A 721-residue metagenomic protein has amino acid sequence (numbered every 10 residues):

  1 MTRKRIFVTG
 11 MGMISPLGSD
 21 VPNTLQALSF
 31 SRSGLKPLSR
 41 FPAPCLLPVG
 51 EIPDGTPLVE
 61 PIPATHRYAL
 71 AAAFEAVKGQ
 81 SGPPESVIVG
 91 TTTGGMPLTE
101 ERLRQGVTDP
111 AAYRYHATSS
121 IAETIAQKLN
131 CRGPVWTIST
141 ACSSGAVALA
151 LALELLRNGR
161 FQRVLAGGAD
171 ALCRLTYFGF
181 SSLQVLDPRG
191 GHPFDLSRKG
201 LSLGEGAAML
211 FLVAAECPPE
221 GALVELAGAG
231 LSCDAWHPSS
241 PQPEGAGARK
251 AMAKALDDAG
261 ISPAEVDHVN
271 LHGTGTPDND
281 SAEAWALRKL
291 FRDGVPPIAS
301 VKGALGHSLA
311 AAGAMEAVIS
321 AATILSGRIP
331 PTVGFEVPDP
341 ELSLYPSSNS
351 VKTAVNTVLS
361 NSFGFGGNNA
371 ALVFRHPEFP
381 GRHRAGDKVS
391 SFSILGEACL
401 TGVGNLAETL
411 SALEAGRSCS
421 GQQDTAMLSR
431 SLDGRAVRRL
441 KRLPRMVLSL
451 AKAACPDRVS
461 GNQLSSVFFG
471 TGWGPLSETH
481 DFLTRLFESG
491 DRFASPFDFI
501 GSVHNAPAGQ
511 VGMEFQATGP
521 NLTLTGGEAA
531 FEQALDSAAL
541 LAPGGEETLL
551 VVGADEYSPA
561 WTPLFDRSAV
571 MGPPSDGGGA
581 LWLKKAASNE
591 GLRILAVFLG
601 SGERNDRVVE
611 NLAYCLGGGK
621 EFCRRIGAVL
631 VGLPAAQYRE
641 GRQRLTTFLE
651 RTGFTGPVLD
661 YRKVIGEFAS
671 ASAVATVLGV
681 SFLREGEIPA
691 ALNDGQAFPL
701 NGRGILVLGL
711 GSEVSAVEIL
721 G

Functional and structural regions predicted by a protein language model:
M1-V135, E154-R157, C173, F178-S202 (+7 more regions): Conserved "HGTGT" condensation-loop signature of ketosynthase/thiolase-family condensing enzymes that catalyze
T137-S139: Compositionally biased, intrinsically disordered linkers/stalks adjacent to structured regions
C142: Glycine-rich, Trp-frequent "lid" loop and neighboring beta-strands that shape and gate the flavin cofactor pocket
G145: Short conserved active-site loop signatures built around small residues
L151: Internal active-site segments that recognize and position negatively charged phosphoryl groups and nucleotide moieties
D170: Glycine-/small-residue-rich beta->alpha transition segments that form the dinucleotide
